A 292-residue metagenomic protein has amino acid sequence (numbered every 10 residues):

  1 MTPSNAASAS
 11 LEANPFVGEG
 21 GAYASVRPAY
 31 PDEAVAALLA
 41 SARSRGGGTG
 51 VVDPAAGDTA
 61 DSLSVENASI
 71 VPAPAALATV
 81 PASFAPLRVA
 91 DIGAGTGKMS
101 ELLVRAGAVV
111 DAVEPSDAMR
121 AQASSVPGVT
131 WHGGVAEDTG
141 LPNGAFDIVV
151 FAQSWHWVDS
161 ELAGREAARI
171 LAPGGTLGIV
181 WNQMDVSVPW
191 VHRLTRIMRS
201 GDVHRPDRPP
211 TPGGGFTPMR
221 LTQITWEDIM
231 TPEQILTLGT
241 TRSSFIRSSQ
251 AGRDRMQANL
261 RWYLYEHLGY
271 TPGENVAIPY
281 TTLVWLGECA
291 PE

Functional and structural regions predicted by a protein language model:
M1-G21: N-terminal, positively charged/glycine-rich alpha-helical extensions of SAM-dependent methyltransferases
P28-D61, V65-A85: Conserved alpha-helix/loop element of class I SAM-dependent methyltransferases that forms part of the SAM/SAH-binding
R88-T139: Class I SAM-dependent methyltransferase SAM/SAH-binding core
E137-I148: A short acidic, Gly/Pro-enriched loop at the edge of an enzyme's catalytic core that lines a small-molecule cofactor
F151-A152, S160: A short beta-strand submotif of the Rossmann-like class I SAM-dependent methyltransferase core that lines
V158-E166: A short, conserved alpha-helix within the catalytic core of class I
R165-M230: Conserved catalytic/acceptor-binding region of the Class I
T211-E292: Conserved Class I S-adenosyl-L-methionine
